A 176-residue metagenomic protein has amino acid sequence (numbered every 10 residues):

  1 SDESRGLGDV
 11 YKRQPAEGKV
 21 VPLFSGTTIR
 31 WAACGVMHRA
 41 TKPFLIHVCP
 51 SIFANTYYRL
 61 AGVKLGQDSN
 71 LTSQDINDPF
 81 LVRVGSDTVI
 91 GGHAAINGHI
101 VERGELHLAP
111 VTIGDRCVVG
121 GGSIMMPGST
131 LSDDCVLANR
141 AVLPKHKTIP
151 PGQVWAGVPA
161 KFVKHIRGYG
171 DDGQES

Functional and structural regions predicted by a protein language model:
S1-Y11: Single conserved hydrophobic/aromatic residue that forms the stacking wall/gate of nucleotide- or nucleobase-binding
K12-Q74, L81: Extended, small-residue-rich solenoid/repeat segments and analogous flexible loops that form exposed scaffolds
G66, N70-L71, P79-G98: Soluble cytosolic regulatory domains appended to membrane proteins
N77-D78, H107: Conserved phosphate/pyrophosphate-binding and hydrolysis machinery centered on Walker-type P-loop NTPases, extending
I90-S176: Glycine-rich hexapeptide-repeat left-handed beta-helix
